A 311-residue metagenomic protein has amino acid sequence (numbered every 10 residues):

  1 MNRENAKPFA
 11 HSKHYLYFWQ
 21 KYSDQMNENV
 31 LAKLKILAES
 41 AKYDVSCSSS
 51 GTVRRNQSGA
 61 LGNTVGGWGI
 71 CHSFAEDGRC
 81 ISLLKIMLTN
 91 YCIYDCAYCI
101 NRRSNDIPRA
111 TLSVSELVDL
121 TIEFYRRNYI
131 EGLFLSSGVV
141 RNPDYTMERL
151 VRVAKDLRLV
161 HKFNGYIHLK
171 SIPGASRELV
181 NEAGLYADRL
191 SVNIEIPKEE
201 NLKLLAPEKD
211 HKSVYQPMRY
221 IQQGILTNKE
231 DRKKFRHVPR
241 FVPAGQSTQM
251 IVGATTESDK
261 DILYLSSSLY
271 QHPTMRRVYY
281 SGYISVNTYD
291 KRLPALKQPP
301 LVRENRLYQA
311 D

Functional and structural regions predicted by a protein language model:
N2-Y91: Flexible, acidic/Gly-rich N-terminal and inter-domain linker regions that tether and position cofactor-handling modules
L83, C96, L135, V192 (+1 more regions): Conserved, mostly hydrophobic/aromatic
N90-R102: Local cysteine-cluster metal-coordination motifs and their immediate loop/turn environment, predominantly Fe-S cluster
R102-L117, Y125-L150, D156-R177, G184-F235 (+3 more regions): Core AdoMet radical
V114-T121, S176-N181, S258-S267: Short, acidic/polar
E182-R189, S267-Q271: Short, surface-exposed basic-aromatic patches at helix termini and helix-loop junctions that form
I194, K198, S213-Y289, V302-D311: Conserved C-terminal portion of the radical SAM core fold that forms the substrate/S-adenosylmethionine-binding
